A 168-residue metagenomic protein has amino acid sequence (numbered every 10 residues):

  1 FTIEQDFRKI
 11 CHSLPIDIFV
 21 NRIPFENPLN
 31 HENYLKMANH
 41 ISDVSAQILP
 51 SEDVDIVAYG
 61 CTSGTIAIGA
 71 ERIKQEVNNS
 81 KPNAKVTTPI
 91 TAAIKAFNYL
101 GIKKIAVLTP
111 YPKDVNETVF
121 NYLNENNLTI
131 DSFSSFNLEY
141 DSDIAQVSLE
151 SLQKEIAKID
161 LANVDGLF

Functional and structural regions predicted by a protein language model:
F1-D43, L108, K113-S148: N-terminal glycine-rich anion-binding loop in soluble enzyme alpha/beta folds
D17, G101-K104, G166: Residues that mark the start of a beta-strand
A38-E52, Q153-V164: Short, well-structured alpha-helical segments in soluble
V44-T91: Glycine/small-residue-rich loop that forms an oxyanion/phosphate-binding "nest" at active or ligand-binding sites
V54-G60, A106-L108, V164-F168: Periplasmic-binding protein-like
Q75-K85, E139-E150: Glycine-rich phosphate-binding "P-loop"
E76-T129: Hydrophobic, well-structured mid-protein blocks that either form specific transmembrane helices
T88-A92, V147-A157: Active-site glycine-rich loop that binds ribose-phosphate moieties when present
